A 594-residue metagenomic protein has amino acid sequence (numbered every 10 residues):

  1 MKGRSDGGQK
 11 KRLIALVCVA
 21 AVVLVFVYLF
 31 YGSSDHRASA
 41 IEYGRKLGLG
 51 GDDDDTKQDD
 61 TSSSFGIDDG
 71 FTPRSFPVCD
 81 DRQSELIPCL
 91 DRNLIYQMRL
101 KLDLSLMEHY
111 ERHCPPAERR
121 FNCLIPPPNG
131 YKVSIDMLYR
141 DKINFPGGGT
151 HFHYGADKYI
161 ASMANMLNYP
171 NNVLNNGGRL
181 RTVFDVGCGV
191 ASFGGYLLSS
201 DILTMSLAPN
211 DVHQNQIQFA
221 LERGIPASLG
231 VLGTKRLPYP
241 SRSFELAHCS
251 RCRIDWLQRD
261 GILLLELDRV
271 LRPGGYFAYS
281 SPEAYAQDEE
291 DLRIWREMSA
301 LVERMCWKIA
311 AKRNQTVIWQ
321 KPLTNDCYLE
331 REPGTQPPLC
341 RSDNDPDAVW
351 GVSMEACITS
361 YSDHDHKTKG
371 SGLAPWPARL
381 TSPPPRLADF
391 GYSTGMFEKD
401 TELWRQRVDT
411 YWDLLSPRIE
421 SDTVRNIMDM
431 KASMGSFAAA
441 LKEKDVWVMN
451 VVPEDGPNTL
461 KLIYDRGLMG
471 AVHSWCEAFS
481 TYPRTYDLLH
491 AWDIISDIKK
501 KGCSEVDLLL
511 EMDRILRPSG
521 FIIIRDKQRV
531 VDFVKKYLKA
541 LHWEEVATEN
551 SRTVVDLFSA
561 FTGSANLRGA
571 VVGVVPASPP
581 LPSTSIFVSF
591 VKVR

Functional and structural regions predicted by a protein language model:
K2-G178, D288, S299-A300, R304-N426 (+3 more regions): Intrinsically disordered, low-complexity glycine/charged-rich regulatory or linker segments that flank or connect
V190-I202, M434-D445: Conserved SAM-binding loop of SAM-dependent methyltransferases across substrates and taxa, primarily the Class I
Q218-R236, Y464-F479: S-adenosyl-L-methionine
K235-L246, C476-L489, K500, D507: A short acidic, Gly/Pro-enriched loop at the edge of an enzyme's catalytic core that lines a small-molecule cofactor
E245-R259, Y486-C503: A short SAM/SAH-binding and catalytic strip from SAM-dependent methyltransferases
D260-P273, G502-P518: A short glycine-rich, Lys/Arg-flanked "PGG" loop and its adjoining helix->strand segment in the class I
P273-P282, P518-D526: Conserved beta-strand signature within the Rossmann-like core of class I S-adenosyl-L-methionine
E290-R313, Q336, D532-F561: Conserved Class I S-adenosyl-L-methionine
